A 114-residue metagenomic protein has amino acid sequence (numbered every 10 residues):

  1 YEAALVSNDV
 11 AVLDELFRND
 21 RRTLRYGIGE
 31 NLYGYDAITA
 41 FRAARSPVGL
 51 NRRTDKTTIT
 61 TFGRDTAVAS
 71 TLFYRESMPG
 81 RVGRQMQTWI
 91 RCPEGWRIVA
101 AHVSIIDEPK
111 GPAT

Functional and structural regions predicted by a protein language model:
E2-A3, T58: Amphipathic alpha-helical repeat scaffolds
L5-N8, E30: Conserved short acidic donor-positioning loop in nucleotide-sugar-dependent glycosyltransferases
S7-L24: Short, well-ordered alpha-helical segments enriched in acidic and aromatic residues
V12, L24, A67-V68, R97: General beta-strand recognition
F17, G29, T58, L72-F73 (+2 more regions): A mature extracytoplasmic/lumenal domain signature
I28, D36-R81: Surface-exposed, charged secondary-structure patches
V82-P112: Short beta-strand edge/turn micro-motifs at domain boundaries
